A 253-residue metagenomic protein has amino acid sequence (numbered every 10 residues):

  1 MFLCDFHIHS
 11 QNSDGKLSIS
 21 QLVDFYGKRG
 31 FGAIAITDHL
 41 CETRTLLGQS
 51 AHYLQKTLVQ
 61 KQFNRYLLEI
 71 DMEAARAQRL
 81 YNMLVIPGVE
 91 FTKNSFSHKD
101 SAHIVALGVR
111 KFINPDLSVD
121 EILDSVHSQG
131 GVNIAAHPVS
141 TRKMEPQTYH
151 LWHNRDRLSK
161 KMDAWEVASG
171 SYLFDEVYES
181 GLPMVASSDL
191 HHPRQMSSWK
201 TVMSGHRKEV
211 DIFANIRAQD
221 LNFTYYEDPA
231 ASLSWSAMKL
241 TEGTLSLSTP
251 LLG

Functional and structural regions predicted by a protein language model:
M1, I19-L22, G27, I36 (+4 more regions): C-terminal functional module detector
M1-S128, V167-S180, M184-S187, P193: A metal-dependent hydrolase metal-coordination microenvironment
A33, V132, M162-A164: Short, Asp-centered acidic motifs that coordinate Mg2+ and/or phosphate in catalytic or ligand-binding sites
T45-L46, S97, M144-P146, M196-S197 (+1 more regions): Short Asp/Glu-rich motifs
A51-Q55, I104, L151-N154, T201-G205: Short, hinge-like loop/turn segments at secondary-structure boundaries
G88, V132-E145: Aromatic-lined carbohydrate-recognition surfaces of secreted/lumenal glycan-active proteins
S95-H103, R142-R157: Distinct, well-ordered alpha-helical segments
Y149-Y172, G205: Structural recognition of alpha->loop->beta junctions
